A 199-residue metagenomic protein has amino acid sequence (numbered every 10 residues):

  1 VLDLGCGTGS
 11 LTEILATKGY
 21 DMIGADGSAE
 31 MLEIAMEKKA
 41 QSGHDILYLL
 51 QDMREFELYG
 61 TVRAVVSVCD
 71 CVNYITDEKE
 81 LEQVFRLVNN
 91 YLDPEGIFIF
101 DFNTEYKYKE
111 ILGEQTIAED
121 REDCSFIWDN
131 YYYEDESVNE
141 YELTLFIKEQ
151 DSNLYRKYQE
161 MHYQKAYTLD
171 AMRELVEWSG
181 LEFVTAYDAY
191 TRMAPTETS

Functional and structural regions predicted by a protein language model:
G5-G9: Class I SAM-dependent methyltransferase "Motif I" SAM/SAH-binding loop
S10-E55: Class I SAM-dependent methyltransferase SAM/SAH-binding core
E57-A64: A short acidic, Gly/Pro-enriched loop at the edge of an enzyme's catalytic core that lines a small-molecule cofactor
V68-D70: Residues lining the SAM
E82-P94: A short glycine-rich, Lys/Arg-flanked "PGG" loop and its adjoining helix->strand segment in the class I
I99-R173: SAM-dependent methyltransferase
Y163-S199: C-terminal lobe and adjacent flexible extensions of AdoMet/dcAdoMet transferase-like proteins
